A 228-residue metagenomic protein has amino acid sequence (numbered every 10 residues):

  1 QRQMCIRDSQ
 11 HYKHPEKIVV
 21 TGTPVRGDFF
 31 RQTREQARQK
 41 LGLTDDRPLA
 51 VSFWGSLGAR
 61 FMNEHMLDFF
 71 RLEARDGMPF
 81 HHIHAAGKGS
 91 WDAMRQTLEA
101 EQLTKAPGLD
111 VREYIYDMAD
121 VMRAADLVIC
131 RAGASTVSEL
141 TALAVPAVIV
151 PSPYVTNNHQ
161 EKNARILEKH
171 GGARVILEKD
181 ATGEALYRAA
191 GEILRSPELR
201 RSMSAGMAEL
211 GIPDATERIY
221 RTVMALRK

Functional and structural regions predicted by a protein language model:
Q3-K228: Nucleotide-activated sugar donor-binding and catalytic core shared by glycosyltransferases and related lipid-linked
